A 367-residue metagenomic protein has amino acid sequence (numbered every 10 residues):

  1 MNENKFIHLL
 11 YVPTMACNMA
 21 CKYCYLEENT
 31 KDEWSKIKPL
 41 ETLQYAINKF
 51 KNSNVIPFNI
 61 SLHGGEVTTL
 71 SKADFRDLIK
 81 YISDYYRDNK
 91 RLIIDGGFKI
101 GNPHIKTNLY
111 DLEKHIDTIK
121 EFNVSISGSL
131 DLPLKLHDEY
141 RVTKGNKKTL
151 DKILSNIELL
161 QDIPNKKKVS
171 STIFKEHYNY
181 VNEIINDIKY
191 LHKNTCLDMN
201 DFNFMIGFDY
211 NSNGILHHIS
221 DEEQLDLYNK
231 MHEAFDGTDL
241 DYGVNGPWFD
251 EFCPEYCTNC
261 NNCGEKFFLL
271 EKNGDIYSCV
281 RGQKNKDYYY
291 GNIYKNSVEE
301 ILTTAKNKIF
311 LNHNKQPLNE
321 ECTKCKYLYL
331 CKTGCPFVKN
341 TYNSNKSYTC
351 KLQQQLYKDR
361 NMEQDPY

Functional and structural regions predicted by a protein language model:
E3-E41: Canonical Radical SAM [4Fe-4S] cluster-binding loop centered on the CxxxCxxC motif and its immediate flanking residues
E27-D32, E139-K147, N340-T341: Short glycine-enriched, charge-decorated loop/helix-capping segments at active-site entrances that position
L43-H63, L70-D209: Radical SAM/AdoMet-radical enzyme domain recognition
K135-Y140, E176, D198-E223, Y242-Y256 (+1 more regions): Flexible glycine/acidic-rich beta-alpha junction loops that bind and position SAM and/or redox cofactors in anaerobic
E222-F252, V280-K326: C-terminal accessory region of radical SAM enzymes
C260-E265: Short, small/polar residue-rich loop motifs at catalytic or cofactor-binding pockets
N273, I293, P317-Y367: Radical SAM enzyme core and accessory elements
